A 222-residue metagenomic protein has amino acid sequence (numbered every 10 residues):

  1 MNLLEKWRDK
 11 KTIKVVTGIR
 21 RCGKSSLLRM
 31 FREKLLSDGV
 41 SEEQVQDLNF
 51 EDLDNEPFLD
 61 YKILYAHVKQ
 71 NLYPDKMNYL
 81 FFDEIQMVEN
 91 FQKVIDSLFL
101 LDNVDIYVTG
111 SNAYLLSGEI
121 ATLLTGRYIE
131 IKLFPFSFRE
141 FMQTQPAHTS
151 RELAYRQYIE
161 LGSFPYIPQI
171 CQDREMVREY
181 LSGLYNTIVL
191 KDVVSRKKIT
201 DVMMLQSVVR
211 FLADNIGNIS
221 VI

Functional and structural regions predicted by a protein language model:
M1-D9: Pre-Walker A adenine-sensing motif
V16: Hydrophobic anchor at the beta1->P-loop junction of P-loop NTPases
K24: Conserved lysine of the Walker
L27, F31: Hydrophobic positions on the alpha1 helix immediately C-terminal to the Walker A/P-loop
Q46-N78: Short glycine-rich substrate-engagement loop in P-loop NTPases that contacts/grips substrate
D105-S111, K132: Structural recognition of the conserved hydrophobic beta-strand(s) that form the central parallel beta-sheet of P-loop
Y114-E130, Q145-P146: Short regulatory helix/loop adjacent to the ATP-binding pocket of P-loop NTPases
R139-I222: Interdomain hinge/linker elements that couple catalytic modules in large macromolecular machines
